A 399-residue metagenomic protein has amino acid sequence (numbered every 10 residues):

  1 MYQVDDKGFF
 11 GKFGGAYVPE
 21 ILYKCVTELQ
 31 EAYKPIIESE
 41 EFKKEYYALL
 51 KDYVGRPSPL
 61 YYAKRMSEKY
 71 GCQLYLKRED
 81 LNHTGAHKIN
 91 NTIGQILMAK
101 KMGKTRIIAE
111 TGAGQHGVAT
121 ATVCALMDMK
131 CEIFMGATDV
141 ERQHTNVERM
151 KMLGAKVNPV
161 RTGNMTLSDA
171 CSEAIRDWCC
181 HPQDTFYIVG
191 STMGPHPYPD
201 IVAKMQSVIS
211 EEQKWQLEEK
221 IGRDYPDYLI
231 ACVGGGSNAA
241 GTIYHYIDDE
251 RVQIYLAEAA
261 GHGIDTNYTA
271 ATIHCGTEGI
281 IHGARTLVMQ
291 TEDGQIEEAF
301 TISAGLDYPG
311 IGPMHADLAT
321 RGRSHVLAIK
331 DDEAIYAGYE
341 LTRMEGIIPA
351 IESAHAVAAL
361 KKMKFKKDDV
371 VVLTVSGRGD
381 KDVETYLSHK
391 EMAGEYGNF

Functional and structural regions predicted by a protein language model:
Y2-G14, T27-K104: Positively charged, low-complexity intrinsically disordered leader regions
R78-N91, I107-G117, G163, Q206 (+5 more regions): Active-site nucleophile and cofactor-binding loops and adjacent substrate-binding regions of central metabolic enzymes
H83, A99-G136, D224-N238, I254-A257 (+1 more regions): A short, small-residue-rich loop immediately preceding and capping a beta-strand
G85, I89-Q95, A109-M127, E141-H144 (+4 more regions): Short glycine/serine/threonine-rich phosphate/pyrophosphate-binding segments that cradle anionic phosphate groups
I108, H116-A174, D265-G276, D382-S388: Active-site-proximal loop->helix
S168-D177, D184, M193-V252: Glycine-rich ThDP/TPP pyrophosphate-binding loop and its adjacent helix/strand module within ThDP-dependent enzymes
C171-I175, C179-P197, R223, D248-R251 (+2 more regions): Active-site/ligand-binding loops adjacent to catalytic centers
V233, S237, G241, D331-E391: Claisen-condensing/thiolase-fold acyl-transfer catalytic domains that form or cleave C-C bonds in fatty acid
